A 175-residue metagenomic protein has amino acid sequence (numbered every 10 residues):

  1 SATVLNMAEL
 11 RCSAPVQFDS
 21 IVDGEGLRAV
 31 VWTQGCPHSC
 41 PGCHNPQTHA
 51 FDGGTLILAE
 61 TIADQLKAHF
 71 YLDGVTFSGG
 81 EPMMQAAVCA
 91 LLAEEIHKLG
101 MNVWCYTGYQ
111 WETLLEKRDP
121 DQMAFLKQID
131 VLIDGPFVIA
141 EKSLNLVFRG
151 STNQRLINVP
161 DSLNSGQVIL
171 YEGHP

Functional and structural regions predicted by a protein language model:
A2-W32, P41, N45-F51, V168-I169 (+1 more regions): N-terminal [4Fe-4S]-dependent radical SAM core
L10-V16, L27, N45-F125: Conserved Radical SAM active-site core
V16, P136, P160: Residues at the C-termini of beta-strands that transition into short coil/loop
H38: Glycine-centered loop/turn positions within well-structured domains that cap or flank conserved ligand/cofactor-binding
P82, F137-V138: Short glycine-rich anion-binding loops that position phosphate/pyrophosphate groups of nucleotides and phosphorylated
Q85-G100, W104, K142-P175: P-loop/Walker A phosphate-binding loop and immediately adjacent motor/lid segment at beta-alpha junctions
I129: An anion/phosphate-binding loop that grips the pyrophosphate of nucleotide cofactors and donors
L132: Conserved, mostly hydrophobic/aromatic
